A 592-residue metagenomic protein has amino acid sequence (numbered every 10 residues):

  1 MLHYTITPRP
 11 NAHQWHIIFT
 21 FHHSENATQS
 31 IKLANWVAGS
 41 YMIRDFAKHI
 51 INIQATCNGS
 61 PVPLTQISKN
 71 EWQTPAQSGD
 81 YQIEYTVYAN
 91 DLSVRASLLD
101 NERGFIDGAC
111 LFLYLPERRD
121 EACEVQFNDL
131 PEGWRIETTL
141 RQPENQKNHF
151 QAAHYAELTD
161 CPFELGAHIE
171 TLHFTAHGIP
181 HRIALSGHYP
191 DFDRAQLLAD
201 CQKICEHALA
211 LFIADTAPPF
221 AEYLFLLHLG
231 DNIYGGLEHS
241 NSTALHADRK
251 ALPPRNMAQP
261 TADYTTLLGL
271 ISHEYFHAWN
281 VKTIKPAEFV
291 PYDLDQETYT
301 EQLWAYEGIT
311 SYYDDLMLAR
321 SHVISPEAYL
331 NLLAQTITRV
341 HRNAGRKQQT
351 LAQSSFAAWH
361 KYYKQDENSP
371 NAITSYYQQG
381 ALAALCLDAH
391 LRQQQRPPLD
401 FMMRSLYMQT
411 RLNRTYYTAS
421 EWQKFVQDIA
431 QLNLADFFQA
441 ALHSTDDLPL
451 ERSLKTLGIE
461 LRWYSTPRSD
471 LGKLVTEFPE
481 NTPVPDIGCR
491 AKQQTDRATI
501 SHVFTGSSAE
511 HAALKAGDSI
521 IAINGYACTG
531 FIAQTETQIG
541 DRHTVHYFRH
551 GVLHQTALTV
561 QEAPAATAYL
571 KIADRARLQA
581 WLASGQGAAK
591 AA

Functional and structural regions predicted by a protein language model:
T7-R9, S40-D100, L115: A surface-exposed beta-strand-loop module
A34, F46, T56, E84-L165: Extended, low-hydrophobicity, Ser/Thr/Pro/Gly-biased non-transmembrane segments
H49, D120, E124-E137, Q151-A156 (+4 more regions): Zn2+-dependent metallopeptidase catalytic core
E170-L303: Juxtacatalytic substrate-recognition/specificity segment
I284-Y292, E297-Y376: Acidic/His/Gly-enriched intrinsically disordered linker/tail segments that often contain short helix/coil "MoRF-like"
Y363-L461: Amphipathic alpha-helical substructures
A509-G530: Conserved PDZ fold ligand-binding element
K515, I532-A573: PDZ-domain C-terminal substructure recognizer with occasional recognition of PDZ-binding tails
